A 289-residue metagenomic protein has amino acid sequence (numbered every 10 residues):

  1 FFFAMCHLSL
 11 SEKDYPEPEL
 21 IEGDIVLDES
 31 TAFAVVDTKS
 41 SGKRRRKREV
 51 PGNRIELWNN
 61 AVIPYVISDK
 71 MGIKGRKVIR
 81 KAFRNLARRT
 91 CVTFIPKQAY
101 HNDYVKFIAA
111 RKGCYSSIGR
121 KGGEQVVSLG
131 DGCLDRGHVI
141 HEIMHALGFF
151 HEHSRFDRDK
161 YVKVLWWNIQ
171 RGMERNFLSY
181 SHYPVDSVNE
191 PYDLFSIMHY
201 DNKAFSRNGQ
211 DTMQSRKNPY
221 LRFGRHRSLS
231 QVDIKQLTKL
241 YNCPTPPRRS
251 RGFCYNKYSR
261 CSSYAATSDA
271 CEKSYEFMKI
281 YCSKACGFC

Functional and structural regions predicted by a protein language model:
F3, K77-R84, S196, V232-K235 (+4 more regions): Amphipathic alpha-helical interface elements that mediate macromolecular binding in regulatory proteins
F3-K74, K81-R84, T90-C91, S206-D211 (+1 more regions): Disordered inhibitory propeptide/activation segment of secreted metzincin zinc metalloprotease zymogens, centered on
K39-E56, I67-K203: Metzincin-family zinc-dependent endopeptidase catalytic domain
E56-I63, G119-G122, T212-P219, S262: Surface-exposed beta-strand-to-loop junctions that form interaction patches on eukaryotic regulatory domains
V66-S68, I108, S128-G130, L165 (+5 more regions): Residue-level detector of conserved, well-ordered beta-strand and adjacent loop positions that form binding/recognition
G72-G75, C133, S187, F223-S230 (+2 more regions): Amphipathic alpha-helical protein-protein interaction segments
D159, W166-R251: Replace "(M1/M4/M9/M12/WLM)" with "(e.g., M1/M4/M8/M9/M12/M26/WLM)" and add "not limited to" to clarify scope
S196-I197, R225-H226, Y241-C289: Compact disulfide-stabilized, cysteine-rich extracellular microdomains and processed peptide cores in secreted proteins
